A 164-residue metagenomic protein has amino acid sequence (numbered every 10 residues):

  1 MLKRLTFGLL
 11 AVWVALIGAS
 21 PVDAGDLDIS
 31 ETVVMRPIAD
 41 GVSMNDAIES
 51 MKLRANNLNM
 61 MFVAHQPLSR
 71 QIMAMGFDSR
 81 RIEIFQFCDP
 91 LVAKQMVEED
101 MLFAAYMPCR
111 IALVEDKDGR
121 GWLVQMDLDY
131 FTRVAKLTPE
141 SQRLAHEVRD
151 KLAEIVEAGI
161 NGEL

Functional and structural regions predicted by a protein language model:
M1-L9: Bacterial N-terminal signal peptides that target proteins for export
G8-I17: Bacterial N-terminal signal peptides
L16-D26: Bacterial Sec-dependent signal peptides at the C-terminal "C-region" and cleavage site
A24-F85: N-terminal secretory signal peptides
E83-L102: Mature extracytoplasmic domains of secretory-pathway proteins
L113-K117: Short, low-complexity Ser/Thr-rich regulatory SLiMs
L128-L164: C-terminal partner/receptor-binding element of secreted or periplasmic proteins
